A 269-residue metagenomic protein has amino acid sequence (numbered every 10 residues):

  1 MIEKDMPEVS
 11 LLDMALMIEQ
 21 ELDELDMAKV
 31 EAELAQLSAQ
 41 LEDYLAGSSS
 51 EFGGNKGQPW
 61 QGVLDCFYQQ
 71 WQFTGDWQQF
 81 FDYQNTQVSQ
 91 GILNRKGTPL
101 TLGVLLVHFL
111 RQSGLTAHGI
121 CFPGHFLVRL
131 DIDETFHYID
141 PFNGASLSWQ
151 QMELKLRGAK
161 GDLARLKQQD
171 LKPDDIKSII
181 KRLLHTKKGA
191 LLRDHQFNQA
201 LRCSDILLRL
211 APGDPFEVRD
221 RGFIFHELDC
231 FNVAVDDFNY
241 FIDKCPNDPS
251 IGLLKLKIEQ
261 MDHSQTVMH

Functional and structural regions predicted by a protein language model:
M1-H269: A structural boundary/capping signal
